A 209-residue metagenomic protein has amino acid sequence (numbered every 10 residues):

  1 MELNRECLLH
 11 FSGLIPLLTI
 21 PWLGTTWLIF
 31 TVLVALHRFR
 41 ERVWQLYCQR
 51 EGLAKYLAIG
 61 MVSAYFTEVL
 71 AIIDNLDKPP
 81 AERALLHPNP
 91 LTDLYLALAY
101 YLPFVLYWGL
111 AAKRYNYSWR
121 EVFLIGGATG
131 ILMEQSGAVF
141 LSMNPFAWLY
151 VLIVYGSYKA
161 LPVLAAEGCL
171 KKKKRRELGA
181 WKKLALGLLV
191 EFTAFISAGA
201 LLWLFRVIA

Functional and structural regions predicted by a protein language model:
M1-A209: Aromatic-rich, lipid-facing transmembrane alpha helices and their immediate juxtamembrane interface loops in integral
